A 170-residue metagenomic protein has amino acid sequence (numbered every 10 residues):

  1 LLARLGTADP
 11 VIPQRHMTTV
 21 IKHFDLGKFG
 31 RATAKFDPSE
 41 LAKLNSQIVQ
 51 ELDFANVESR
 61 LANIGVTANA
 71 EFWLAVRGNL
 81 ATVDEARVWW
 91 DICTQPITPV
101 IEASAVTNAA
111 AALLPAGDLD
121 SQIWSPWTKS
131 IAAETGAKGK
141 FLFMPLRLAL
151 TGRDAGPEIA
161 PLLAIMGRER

Functional and structural regions predicted by a protein language model:
L1-P96, T151-R170: Catalytic adenosine-cofactor/nucleotide-binding cores of aminoacyl-tRNA synthetases and other
R15-V20, A34, P38, A103-V106 (+2 more regions): Short amphipathic alpha-helical segments, especially helix-boundary/capping motifs
T19-F24, S59-N63, L113-G136: Short amphipathic alpha-helical segments and their helix-coil junctions
E85-P126: Internal anion-binding site segments
Q122-R170: Charged substrate- and nucleic-acid-binding regions of tRNA-handling and nucleotidyl-transfer enzymes, centered on
